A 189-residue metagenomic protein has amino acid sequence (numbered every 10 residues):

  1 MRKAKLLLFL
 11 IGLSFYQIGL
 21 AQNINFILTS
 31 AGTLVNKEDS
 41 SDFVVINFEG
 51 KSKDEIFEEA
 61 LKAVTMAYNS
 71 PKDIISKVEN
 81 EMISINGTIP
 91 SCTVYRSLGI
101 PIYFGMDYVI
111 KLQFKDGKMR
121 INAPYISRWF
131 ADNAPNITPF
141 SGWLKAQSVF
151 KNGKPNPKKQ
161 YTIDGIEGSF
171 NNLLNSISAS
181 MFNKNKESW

Functional and structural regions predicted by a protein language model:
M1-I24: Bacterial Sec-dependent N-terminal signal peptides
A21-W189: Ser/Thr-rich, low-complexity intrinsically disordered terminal regions
